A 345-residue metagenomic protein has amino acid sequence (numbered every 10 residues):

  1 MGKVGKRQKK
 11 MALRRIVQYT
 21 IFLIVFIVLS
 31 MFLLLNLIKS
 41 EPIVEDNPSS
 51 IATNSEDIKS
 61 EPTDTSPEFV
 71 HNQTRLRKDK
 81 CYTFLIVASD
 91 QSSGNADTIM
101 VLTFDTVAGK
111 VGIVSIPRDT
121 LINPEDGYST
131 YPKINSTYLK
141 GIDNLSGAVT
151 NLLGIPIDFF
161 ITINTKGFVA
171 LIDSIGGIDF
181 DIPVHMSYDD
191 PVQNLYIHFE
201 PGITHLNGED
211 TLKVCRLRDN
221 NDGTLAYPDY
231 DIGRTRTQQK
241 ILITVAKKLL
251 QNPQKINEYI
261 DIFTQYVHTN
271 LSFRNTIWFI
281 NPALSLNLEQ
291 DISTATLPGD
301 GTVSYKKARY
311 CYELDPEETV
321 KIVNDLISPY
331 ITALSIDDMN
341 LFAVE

Functional and structural regions predicted by a protein language model:
G2-E345: Non-catalytic, solvent-exposed segments at the cell envelope interface
